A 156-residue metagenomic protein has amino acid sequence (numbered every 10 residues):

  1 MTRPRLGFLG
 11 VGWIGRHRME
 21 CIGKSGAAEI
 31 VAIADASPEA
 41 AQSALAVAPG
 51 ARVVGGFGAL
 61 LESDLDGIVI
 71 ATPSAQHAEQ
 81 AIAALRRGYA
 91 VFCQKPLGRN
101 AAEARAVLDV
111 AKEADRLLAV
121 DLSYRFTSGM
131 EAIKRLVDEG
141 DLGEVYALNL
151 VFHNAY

Functional and structural regions predicted by a protein language model:
M1-A48: N-terminal Rossmann-like dinucleotide-binding module
G10, K95, G140: Conserved G/P- and acidic residue-centered "switch" motifs that form tight phosphate/ATP-binding loops in soluble
H17, S43, A59, G67 (+4 more regions): Alpha-helical elements of Rossmann-like donor-binding domains used by nucleotide-donor carbohydrate transfer enzymes
C21, S25, A44-V47, I82-R87 (+3 more regions): Alpha-helical structural signal in soluble globular domains
A32, G67, A147: Short, Asp-centered acidic motifs that coordinate Mg2+ and/or phosphate in catalytic or ligand-binding sites
A48, R52-V110: Beta-loop-alpha module in the N-terminal Rossmann-like domain of NAD(P)-dependent dehydrogenases, especially those
G98-Y156: A contiguous active-site-proximal alpha/beta segment in oxidoreductase catalytic domains
